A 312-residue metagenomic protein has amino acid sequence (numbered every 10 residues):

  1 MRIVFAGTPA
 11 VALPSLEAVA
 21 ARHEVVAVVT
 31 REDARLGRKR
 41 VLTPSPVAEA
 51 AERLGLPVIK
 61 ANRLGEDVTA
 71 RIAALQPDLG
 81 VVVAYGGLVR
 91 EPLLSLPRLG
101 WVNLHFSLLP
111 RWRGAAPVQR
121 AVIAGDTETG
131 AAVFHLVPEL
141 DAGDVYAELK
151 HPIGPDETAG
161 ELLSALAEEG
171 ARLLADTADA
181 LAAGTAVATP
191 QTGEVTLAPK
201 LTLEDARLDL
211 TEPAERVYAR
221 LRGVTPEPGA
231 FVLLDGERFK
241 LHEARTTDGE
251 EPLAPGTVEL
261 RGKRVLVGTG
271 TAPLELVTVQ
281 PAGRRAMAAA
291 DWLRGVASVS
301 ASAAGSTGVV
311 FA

Functional and structural regions predicted by a protein language model:
M1-K39: N-terminal Rossmann-like dinucleotide-binding module
R2-V4, E24-V29, P57-L75, G80 (+1 more regions): Internal alpha/beta domain cores that form substrate/cofactor-binding pockets in large enzymes and binding proteins
G7, V28, A51, G80 (+7 more regions): A residue-level signal for conserved active-site and pocket-lining positions in enzyme catalytic cores
L13, V41-P44, G65-T69, G87 (+1 more regions): Structural motif corresponding to alpha-helix initiation and N-cap regions
A34-L54: N-terminal beta-loop-helix "entrance" segment that forms/cooperates in small-molecule cofactor or anionic ligand
L79-L197: Donor/substrate-binding cores of folate-linked one-carbon enzymes
P199-E212: Acyl-group handling in specialized metabolite and lipid biosynthesis
L210-A312: An anion-binding loop in the catalytic cleft
